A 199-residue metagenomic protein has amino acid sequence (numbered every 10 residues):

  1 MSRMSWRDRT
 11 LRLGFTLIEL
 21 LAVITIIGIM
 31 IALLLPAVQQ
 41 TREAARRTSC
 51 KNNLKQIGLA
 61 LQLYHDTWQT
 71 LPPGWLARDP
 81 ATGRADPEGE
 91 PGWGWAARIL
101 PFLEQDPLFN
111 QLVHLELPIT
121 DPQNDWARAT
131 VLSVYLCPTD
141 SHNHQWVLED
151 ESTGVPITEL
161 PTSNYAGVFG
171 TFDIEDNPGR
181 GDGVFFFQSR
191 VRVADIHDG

Functional and structural regions predicted by a protein language model:
M1-L17, P80-A81: N-terminal leader/signal peptides at the extreme start of proteins
S2-R9, T25-I26, L59, L132: Short acidic linear motifs
R12-R46, Q56: N-terminal single-pass transmembrane signal-anchor helix
Q40-D198: Internal low-complexity, small-residue/proline-rich segments
